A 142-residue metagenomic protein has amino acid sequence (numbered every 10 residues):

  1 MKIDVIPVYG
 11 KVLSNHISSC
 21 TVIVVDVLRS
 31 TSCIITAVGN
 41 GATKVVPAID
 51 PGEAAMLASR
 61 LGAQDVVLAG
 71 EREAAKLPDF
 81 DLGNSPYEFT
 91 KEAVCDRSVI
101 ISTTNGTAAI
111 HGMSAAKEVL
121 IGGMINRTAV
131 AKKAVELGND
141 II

Functional and structural regions predicted by a protein language model:
M1-M56, R60-G62: N-terminal glycine-/serine-/threonine-rich phosphate-binding loop
S19-V24, A134-I142: Extended, hydrophobic alpha-helical segments
A48-D140: Acidic/Gly/His-enriched mid-domain segments of enzyme catalytic cores or analogous surface patches that mediate
